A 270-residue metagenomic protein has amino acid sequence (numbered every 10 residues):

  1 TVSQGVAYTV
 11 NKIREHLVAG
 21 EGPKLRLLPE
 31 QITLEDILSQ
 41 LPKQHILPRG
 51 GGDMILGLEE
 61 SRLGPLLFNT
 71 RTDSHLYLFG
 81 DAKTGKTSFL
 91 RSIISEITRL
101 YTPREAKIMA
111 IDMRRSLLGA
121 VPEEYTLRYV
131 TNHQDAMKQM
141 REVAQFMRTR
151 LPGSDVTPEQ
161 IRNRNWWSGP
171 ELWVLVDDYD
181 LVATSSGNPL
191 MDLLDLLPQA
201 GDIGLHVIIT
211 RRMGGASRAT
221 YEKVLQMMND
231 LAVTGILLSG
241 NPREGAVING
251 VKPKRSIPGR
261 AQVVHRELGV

Functional and structural regions predicted by a protein language model:
T1-E60, P65-L66, T210-R211, S217-V270: Phosphate-binding and hydrolysis-coupling loops of NTP-dependent motor/remodeling domains
Q44-V233, G240: P-loop NTPase catalytic phosphate-binding loop
